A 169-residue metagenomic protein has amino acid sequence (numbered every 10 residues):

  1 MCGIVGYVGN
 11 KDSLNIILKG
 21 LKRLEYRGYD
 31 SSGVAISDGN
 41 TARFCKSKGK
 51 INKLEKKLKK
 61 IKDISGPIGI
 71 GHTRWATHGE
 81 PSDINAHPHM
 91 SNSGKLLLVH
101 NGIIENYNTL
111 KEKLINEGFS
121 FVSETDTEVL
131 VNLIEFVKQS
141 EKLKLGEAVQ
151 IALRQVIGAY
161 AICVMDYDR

Functional and structural regions predicted by a protein language model:
M1-R169: Conserved short alpha-helical segments that host acidic/polar catalytic motifs at enzyme active sites
